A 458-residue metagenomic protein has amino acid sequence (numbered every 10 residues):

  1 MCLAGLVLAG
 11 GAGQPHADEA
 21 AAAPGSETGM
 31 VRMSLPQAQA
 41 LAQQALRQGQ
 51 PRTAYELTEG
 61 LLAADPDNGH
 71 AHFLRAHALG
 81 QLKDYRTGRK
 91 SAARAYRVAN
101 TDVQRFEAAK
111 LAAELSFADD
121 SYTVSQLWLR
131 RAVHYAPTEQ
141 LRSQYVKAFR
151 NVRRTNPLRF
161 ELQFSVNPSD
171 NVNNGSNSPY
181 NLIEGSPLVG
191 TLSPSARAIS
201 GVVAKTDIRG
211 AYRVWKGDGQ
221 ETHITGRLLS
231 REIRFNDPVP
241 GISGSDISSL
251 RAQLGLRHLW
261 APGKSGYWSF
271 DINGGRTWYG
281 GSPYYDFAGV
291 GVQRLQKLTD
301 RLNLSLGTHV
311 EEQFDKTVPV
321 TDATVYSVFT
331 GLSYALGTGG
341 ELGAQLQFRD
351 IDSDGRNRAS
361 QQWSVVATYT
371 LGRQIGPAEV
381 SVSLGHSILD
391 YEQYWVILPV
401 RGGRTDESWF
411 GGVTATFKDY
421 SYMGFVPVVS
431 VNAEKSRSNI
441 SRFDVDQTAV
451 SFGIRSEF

Functional and structural regions predicted by a protein language model:
M1-A9: Bacterial N-terminal signal peptides
A9-A20: Signal peptide processing junction and immediate N-terminal pro/mature segment of secreted/exported proteins
D18-G29, A45-L46, Q81, R86 (+3 more regions): Gram-negative and organellar
M33-G60, A64: Alpha-helical segment of the N-proximal tetratricopeptide repeat
G60-Q81: Short, charge-rich amphipathic alpha-helical segments embedded in non-transmembrane helical bundles/solenoids
